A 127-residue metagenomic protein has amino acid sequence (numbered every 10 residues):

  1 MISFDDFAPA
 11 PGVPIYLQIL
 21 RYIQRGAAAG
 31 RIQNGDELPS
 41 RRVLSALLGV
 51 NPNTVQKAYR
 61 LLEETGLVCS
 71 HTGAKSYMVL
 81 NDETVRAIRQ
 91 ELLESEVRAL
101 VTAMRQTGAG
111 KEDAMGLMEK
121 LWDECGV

Functional and structural regions predicted by a protein language model:
M1-E37, V43, E91, S95 (+2 more regions): Extreme N-terminal segment that seeds HTH/winged-HTH DNA-binding domains in transcriptional regulators
I23, Y59-R60: Short, hydrophobic-biased segments on the C-terminal half of alpha helices that form "recognition helices"
E37-L38, S70-M78, D82-E83: Short, Lys/Arg-rich nucleic-acid/phosphate-binding segment
E37-L48, L62: A short alpha-helical element within helix-turn-helix/winged-helix DNA-binding domains across DNA-binding proteins
V79-R98: A surface-exposed regulatory interaction patch that couples sensing to output across bacterial transport/metabolic
